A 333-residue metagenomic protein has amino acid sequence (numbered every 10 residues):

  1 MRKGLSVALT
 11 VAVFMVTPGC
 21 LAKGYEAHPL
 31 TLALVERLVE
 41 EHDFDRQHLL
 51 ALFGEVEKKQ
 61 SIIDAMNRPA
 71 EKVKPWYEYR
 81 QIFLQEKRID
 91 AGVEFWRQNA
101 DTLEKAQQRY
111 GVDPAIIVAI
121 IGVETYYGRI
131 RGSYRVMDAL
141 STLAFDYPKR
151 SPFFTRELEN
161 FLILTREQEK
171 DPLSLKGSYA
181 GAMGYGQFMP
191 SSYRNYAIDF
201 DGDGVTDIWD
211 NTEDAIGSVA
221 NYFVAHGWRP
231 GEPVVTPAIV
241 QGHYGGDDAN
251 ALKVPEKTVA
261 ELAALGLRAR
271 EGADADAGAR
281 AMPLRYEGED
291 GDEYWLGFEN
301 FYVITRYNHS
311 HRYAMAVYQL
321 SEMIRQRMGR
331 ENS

Functional and structural regions predicted by a protein language model:
M1-A8: Bacterial N-terminal signal peptides that target proteins for export
T17-G19: N-terminal signal peptide c-region/cleavage motif recognized by signal peptidases
K23-Q98, E104-Q107: An acidic, Gly/Ser/Thr/Pro-rich helix-cap/linker signature
L50-K58, D113-G128, F161-R166, V219-A220: Short, functionally critical alpha-helical segments immediately adjacent to catalytic or ligand/cofactor-binding
K58-A65, T125-R135, D146-S151, E167-L173 (+2 more regions): Secretory-pathway/luminal and periplasmic proteins that interact with or process carbohydrate-rich
Q81-E94, A144-P152, R194-D210: Substrate-binding clefts and substrate-entry loops adjacent to catalytic sites of polymer-processing enzymes acting on
P172, K176-A281, Y286-E289: Flexible, glycine-rich surface segments
R280-S333: C-terminal functional modules
